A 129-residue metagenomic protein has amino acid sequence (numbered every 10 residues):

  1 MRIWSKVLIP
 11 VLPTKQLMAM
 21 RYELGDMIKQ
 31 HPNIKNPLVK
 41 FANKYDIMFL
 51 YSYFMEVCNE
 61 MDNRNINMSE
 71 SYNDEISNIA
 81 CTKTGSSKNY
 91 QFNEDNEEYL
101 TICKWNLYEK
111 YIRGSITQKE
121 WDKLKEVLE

Functional and structural regions predicted by a protein language model:
M1-E129: Sequence termini and other peripheral, non-core segments
